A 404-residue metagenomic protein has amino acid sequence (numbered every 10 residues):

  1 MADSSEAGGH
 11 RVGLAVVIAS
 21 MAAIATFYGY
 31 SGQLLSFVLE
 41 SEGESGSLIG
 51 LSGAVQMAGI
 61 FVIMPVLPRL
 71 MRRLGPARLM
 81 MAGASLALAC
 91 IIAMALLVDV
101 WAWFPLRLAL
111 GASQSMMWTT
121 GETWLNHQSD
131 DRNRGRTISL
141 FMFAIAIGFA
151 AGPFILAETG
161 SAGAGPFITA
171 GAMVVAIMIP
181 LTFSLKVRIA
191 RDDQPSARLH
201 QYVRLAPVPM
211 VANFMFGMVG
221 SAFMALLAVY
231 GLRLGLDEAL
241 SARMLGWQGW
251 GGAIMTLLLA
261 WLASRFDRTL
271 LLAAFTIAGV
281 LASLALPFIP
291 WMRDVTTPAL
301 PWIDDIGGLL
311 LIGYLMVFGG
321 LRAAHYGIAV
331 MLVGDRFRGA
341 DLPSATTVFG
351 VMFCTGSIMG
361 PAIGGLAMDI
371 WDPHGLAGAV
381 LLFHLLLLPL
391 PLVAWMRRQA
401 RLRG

Functional and structural regions predicted by a protein language model:
G8-M57, V208-A212, G220-Y230, L234 (+1 more regions): Helix-loop boundary and gating motifs at the non-cytosolic
I63-G75, G160, M255-D267, M368: Helix-to-loop junctions at the C-terminal end of transmembrane segments in multipass secondary transporters
R78-I92, L270-A285, L381: Structural signature of the two symmetry-related core transmembrane helices
L108-F143: Cytoplasmic helix-loop-helix junction between adjacent transmembrane helices in 12-TM secondary transporters
M116-S129, A323-F337: Intracellular juxtamembrane helix-capping segments at the cytosolic ends of symmetry-related transmembrane helices
A157, G171-R191, L390-A394: C-terminal membrane-cytosol helix-exit motif in multi-pass small-molecule transporters
T269-Y326: C-terminal transmembrane helical hairpin of 12-TM major facilitator-type secondary transporters
A340-D369: A late C-terminal transmembrane helix in Major Facilitator Superfamily
